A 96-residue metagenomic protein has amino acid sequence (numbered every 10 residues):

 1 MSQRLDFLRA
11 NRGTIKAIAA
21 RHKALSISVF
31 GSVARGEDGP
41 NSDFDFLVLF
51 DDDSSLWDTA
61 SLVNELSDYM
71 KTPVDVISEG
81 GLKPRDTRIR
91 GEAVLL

Functional and structural regions predicted by a protein language model:
M1-S26, A34-P40, D51-L96: Catalytic core of pol beta-like nucleotidyltransferases
V29: Conserved histidines in hydrophobic membrane contexts and catalytic metal-binding motifs
D43-V48: Short, aliphatic-rich beta-strand segments
